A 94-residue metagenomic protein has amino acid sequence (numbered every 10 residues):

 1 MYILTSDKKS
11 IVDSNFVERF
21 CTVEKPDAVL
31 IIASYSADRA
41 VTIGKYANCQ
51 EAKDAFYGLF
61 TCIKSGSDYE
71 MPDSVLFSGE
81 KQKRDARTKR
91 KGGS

Functional and structural regions predicted by a protein language model:
M1-S94: Eukaryotic intrinsically disordered, low-complexity regulatory linkers and tails enriched in Ser/Thr/Pro
